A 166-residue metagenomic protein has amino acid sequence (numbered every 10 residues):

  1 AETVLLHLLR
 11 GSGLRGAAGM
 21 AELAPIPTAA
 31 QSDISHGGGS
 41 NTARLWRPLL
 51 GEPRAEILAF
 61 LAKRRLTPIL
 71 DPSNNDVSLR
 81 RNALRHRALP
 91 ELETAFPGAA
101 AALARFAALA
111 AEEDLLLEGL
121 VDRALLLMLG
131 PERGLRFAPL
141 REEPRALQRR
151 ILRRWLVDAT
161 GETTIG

Functional and structural regions predicted by a protein language model:
A1, D76, E162: Glycine-/small-residue-rich active-site loops that bind phosphorylated ligands and cofactors
A1-E56, K63, E91, L120-L129: Active-site adenylate/phosphate-handling loop in enzymes that bind or generate adenylated species
G16, P68, T163-T164: Residue-level detector of short coil/turn "hinge" positions at structural boundaries
A24-A29, N41-T42, H86-L89, A99 (+1 more regions): AMP-forming adenylation/ATP pyrophosphatase catalytic core
R47, L70-L79, R136-E143: A short glycine-threonine-serine/GTX helix/turn-capping micro-motif
L58-F60, R64-A101, R105-A108, E112: Mid-to-C-terminal catalytic subdomains of enzymes that bind/position adenosyl phosphate moieties or nucleic-acid
